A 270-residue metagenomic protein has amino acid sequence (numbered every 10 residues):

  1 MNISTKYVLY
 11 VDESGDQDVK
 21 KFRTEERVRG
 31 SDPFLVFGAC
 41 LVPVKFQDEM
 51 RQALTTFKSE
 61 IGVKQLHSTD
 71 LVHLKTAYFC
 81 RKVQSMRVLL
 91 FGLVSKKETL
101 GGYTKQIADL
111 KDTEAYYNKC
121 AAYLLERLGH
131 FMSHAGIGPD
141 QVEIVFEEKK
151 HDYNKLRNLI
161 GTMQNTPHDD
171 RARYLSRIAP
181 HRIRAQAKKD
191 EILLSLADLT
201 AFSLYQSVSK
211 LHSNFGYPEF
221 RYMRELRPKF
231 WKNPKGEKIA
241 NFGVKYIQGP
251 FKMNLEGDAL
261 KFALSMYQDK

Functional and structural regions predicted by a protein language model:
M1-K270: Phosphate-ester processing/binding pockets and catalytic centers
